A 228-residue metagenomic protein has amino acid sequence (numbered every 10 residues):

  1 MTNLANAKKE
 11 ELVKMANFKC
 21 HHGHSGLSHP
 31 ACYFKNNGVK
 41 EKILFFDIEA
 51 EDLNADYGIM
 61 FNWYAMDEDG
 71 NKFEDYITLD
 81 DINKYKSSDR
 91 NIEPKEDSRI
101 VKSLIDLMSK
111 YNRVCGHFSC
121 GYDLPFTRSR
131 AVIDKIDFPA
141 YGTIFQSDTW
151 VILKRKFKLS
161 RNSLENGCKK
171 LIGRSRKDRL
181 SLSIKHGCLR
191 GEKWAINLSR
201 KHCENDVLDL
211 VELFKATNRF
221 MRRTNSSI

Functional and structural regions predicted by a protein language model:
M1-K42: N-terminal accessory regions of nucleic-acid-interacting proteins
E41-D52, C203: Two-metal-ion RNase H-like nuclease active-site motif
I43-F45, K72, I144-Q146: Conserved beta-strand scaffold positions in the cores of enzyme catalytic domains, especially in NTP/NDP-utilizing
I43-L44, N112-V114: Generic beta-sheet signal
A50, N54-Y85: RNase H-like nuclease fold core
G58-E68, R113-S227: Metal-dependent phosphoesterase core characteristic of DEDDh/y 3'-5' exonuclease domains
N71-I105: Nucleic-acid-processing active sites and adjacent nucleic-acid-binding tracks, predominantly divalent metal-dependent
